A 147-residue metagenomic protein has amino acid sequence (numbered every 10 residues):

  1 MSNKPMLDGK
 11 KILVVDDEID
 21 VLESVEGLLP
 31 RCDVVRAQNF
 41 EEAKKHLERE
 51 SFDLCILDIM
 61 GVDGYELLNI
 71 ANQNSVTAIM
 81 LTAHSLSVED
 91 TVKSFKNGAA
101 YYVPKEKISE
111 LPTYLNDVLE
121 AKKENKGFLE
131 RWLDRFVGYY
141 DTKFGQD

Functional and structural regions predicted by a protein language model:
P5, I19-V35: Two-component/phosphorelay signaling modules centered on CheY-like receiver
G9: Phosphate-coordination loops involved in phosphoryl transfer and adenosine-cofactor binding
V14-E18, I59: Acidic di-acidic motifs
I19, R36-L54, V62: Acidic, metal-coordinating helix/loop segments flanking the phosphotransfer/catalytic sites of two-component signaling
S24-L28, H46, I70, K93: Alpha-helical interaction/dimerization surfaces of two-component signaling modules
I56, M60, L68-A71, S75-V88: A short, hydrophobic beta-strand element within the central beta-sheet of small alpha/beta folds
E66, Q73, S85-P104, S109-T113: Alpha4 helix (beta4-alpha4-beta5 surface) of REC/receiver domains from two-component response regulators
L115, E120-D147: CheY-like receiver
